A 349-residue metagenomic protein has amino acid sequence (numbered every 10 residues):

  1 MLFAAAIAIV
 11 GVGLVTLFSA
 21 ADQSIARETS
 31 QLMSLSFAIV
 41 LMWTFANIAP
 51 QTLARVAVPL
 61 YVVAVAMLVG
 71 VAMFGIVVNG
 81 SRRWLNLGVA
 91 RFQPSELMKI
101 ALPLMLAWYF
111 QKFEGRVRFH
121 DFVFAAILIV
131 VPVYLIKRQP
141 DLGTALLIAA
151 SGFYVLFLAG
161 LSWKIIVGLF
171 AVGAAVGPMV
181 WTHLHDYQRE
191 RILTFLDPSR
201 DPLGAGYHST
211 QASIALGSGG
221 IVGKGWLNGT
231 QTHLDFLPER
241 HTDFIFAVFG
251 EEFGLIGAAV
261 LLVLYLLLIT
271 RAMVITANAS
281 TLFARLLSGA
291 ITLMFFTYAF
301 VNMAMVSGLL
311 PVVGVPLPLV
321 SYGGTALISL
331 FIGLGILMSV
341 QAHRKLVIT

Functional and structural regions predicted by a protein language model:
F3-H208, A247-S307, I332-I336: Hydrophobic alpha-helical transmembrane segments of multi-pass inner membrane proteins, especially in bacterial systems
G88-M98, R138-P140, G220-K224, V312-L330: Glycine/serine-rich anion-binding loops at beta->alpha junctions that coordinate negatively charged ligand groups
D141-L146, K224-G229, R240-T242, A259 (+4 more regions): Transmembrane helix boundary and interhelical junction motifs in multipass membrane proteins
L203-A205, W226, L234, L309: Replace "in large, NTP-powered and nucleic-acid-processing enzymes" with "in large, NTP-powered factors and other
G220-I256, T276-A279, F283: Long extracytoplasmic/lumenal interhelical loops at the membrane interface of multi-pass membrane proteins
F300-T349: A juxtamembrane structural motif centered on a specific transmembrane helix
